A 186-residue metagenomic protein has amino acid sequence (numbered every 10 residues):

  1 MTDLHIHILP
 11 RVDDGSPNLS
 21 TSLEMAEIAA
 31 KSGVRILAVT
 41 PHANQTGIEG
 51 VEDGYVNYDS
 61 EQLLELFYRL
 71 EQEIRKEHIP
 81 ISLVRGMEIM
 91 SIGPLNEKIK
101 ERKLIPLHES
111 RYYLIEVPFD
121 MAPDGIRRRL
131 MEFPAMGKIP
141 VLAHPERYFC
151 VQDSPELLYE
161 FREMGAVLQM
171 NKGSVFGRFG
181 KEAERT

Functional and structural regions predicted by a protein language model:
M1-I79: An N-terminally biased module of ancient metal coordination in phosphate/nucleic-acid-related enzymes
I6, H42-A43, E88-I89, P145 (+1 more regions): Active-site metal-binding loops of divalent metal-dependent hydrolases
I8-S16, P155-F161, M170-G173: Metallo-beta-lactamase
G47-Q169, A183: Extended substrate/RNA-proximal surfaces in nucleic-acid metabolism proteins
F149, V175-G177: Short gly/pro/ser/thr-enriched loop/turn and capping motifs at secondary-structure boundaries
G180-T186: Short loop-to-alpha-helix "cap/lid" segments that border enzyme active sites across diverse enzyme classes
